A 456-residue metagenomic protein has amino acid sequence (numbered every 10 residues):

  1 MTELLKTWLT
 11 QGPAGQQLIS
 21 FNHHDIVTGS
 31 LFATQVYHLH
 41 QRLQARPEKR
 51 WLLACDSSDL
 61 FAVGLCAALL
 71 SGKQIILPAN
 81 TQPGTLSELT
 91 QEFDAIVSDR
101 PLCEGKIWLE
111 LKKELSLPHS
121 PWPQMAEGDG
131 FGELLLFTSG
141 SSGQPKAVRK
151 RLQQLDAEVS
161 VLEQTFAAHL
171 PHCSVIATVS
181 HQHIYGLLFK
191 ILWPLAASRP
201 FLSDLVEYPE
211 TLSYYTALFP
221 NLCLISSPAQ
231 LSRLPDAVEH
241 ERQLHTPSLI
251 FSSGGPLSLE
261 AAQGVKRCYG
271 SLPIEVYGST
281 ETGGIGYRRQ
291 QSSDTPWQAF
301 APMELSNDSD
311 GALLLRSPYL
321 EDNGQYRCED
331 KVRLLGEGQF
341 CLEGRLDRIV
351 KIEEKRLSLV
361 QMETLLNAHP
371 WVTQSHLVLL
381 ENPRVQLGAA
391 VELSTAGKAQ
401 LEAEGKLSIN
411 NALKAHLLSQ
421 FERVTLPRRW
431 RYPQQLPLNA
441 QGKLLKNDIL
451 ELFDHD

Functional and structural regions predicted by a protein language model:
E3-Q16, L115, H119-F137, A168-V175: Conserved pre-ATP/AMP-binding loop-to-beta segment of ANL
K6-T7, A14-A45, K150-Q153: Conserved AMP-binding/adenylate-forming core of the ANL superfamily
I26-G29, E133-S160: Conserved AMP-binding A3 loop
Q41-T81, C173-H181: Conserved AMP-binding/adenylate-forming
A157-S174, Q182-C223: Conserved AMP-binding/adenylation subdomain of ANL enzymes
A237-S293, E304-S306: Gly/Ser/Thr-rich phosphate-binding loop
K331-T425: AMP-binding/adenylate-forming catalytic core of the ANL superfamily
V350, A390, L413-D456: Conserved C-terminal "lid"/linker of ANL adenylate-forming enzymes
